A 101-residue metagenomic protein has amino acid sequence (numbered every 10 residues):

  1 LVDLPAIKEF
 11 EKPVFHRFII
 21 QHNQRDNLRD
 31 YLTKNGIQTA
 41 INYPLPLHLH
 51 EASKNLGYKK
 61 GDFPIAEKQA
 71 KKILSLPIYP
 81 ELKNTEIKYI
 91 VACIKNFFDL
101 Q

Functional and structural regions predicted by a protein language model:
L1-Q101: PLP-dependent aminotransferase class I/II
